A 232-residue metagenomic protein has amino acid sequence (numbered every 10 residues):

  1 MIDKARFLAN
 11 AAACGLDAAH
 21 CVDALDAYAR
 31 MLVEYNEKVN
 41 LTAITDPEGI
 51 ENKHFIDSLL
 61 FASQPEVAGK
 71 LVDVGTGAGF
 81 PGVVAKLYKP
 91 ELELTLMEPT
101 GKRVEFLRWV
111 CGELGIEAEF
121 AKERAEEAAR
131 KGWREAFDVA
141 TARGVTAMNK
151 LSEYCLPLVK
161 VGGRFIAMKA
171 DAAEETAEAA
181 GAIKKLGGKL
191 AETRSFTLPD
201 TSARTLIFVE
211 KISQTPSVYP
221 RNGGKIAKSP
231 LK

Functional and structural regions predicted by a protein language model:
M1-A68, V72, K102-A118: Class I SAM-dependent transferase core
L32, A85, K169, V209: Residue-level signal for inorganic ion chemistry
T45, F120-R124, E192-R194: Short loop/edge segments at beta-strand edges and connector loops that shape dinucleotide/nucleotide cofactor-binding
L59-T146, S152-E153: Conserved SAM/SAH cofactor-binding pocket of Class I
K89, V159-V161: Helix-to-beta-strand junctions that scaffold the AdoMet/dcAdoMet cofactor pocket in Class I SAM-dependent enzymes
E126, A170-E175: Short "lid" loop at the C-terminus of a central beta-strand within the Rossmann-like core of SAM-dependent
G162-A172: Conserved beta-strand signature within the Rossmann-like core of class I S-adenosyl-L-methionine
A177-K232: SAM/dcSAM-binding transferase cores
